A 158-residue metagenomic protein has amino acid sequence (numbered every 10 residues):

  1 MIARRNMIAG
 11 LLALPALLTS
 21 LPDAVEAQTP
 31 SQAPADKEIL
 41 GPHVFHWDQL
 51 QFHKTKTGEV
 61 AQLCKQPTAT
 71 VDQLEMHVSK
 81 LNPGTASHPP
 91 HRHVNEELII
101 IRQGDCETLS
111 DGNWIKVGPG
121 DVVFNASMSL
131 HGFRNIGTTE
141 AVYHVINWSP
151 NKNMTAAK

Functional and structural regions predicted by a protein language model:
R4-N6, L14-Q73, T155-K158: A short, N-terminal "cap"/entry segment at the start of jelly-roll beta-barrel domains of the cupin/DSBH fold
Q62, H77-R92: Conserved short histidine dyad/triad with adjacent acidic residue
L74-H77, V122, M128, Y143: Aromatic/pi-system hotspot detector in well-structured domains
K80-L81, R92-T108: Short, conserved beta-strand element in jelly-roll/cupin
A86-H88, E107, V123, S127-F133: Histidine-centered metal-chelating micro-motifs
N113-S127: Short acidic-glycine-tyrosine-enriched beta hairpin
S127-K152: Ligand-binding loop in jelly-roll beta-barrel domains
